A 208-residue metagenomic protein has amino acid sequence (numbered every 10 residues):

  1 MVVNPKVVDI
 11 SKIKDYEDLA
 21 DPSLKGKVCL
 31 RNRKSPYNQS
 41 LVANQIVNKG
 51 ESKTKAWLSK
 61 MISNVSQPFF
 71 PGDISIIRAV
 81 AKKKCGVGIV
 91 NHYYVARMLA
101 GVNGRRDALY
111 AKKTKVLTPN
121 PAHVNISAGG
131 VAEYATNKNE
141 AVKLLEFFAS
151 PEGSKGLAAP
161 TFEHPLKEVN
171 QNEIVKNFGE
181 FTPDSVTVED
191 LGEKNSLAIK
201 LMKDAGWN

Functional and structural regions predicted by a protein language model:
M1-K84, M98: Extracytoplasmic ligand-binding site segments that recognize negatively charged/polar headgroups
M1-V7, A43, N125-K138, G156-L157: A bilobed periplasmic-binding-protein/Venus flytrap-type ligand-binding module shared by bacterial periplasmic
L24-V28, K83-G86, A111-K113, K138-A141: Loop/turn elements at helix/coil->beta-strand transitions in domains of secreted/extracellular proteins
G26-K34, F147-Q171: Periplasmic-binding protein-like
G50-S63, R106-L109, E180-F181, D190: Short, solvent-exposed loop/beta-turn-alpha elements that line the ligand-binding surface or hinge of extracytoplasmic
S52, E163-N208: An extracytoplasmic/periplasmic, membrane-proximal ligand-sensing/linker region
L58-S63, Q67-F70, A108-E133: Periplasmic-binding protein-like
G86-Y110: A ligand-binding cleft/hinge motif common to bilobed small-molecule-binding domains
